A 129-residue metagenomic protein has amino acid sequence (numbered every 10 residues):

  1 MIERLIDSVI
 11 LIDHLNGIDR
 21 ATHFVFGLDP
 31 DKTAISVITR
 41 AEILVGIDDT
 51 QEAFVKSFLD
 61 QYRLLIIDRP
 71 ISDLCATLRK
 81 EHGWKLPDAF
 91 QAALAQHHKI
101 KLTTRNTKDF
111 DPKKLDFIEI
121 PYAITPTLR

Functional and structural regions predicted by a protein language model:
M1-I35, L44-S57, T125-R129: Short, well-structured N-terminal submotif of metal-dependent ribonuclease cores
V9-I10, I38-A41, P70, K108: Alpha-helix/helix-capping structural signal
G17-I18, G46-I47, L78, K113-D116: Residue-level signal for well-ordered alpha-helical positions
D29, D60, K113-K114: Short, structured coil segments at secondary-structure junctions
A34, L65, I118: General small-molecule cofactor/ligand-binding pocket signal
R63-T107: Active-site neighborhoods of divalent-metal-dependent phosphate/nucleic-acid chemistry enzymes
A92, Q96-R129: Acidic, PIN/NYN-like endoribonuclease modules and their adjacent C-terminal/linker elements
